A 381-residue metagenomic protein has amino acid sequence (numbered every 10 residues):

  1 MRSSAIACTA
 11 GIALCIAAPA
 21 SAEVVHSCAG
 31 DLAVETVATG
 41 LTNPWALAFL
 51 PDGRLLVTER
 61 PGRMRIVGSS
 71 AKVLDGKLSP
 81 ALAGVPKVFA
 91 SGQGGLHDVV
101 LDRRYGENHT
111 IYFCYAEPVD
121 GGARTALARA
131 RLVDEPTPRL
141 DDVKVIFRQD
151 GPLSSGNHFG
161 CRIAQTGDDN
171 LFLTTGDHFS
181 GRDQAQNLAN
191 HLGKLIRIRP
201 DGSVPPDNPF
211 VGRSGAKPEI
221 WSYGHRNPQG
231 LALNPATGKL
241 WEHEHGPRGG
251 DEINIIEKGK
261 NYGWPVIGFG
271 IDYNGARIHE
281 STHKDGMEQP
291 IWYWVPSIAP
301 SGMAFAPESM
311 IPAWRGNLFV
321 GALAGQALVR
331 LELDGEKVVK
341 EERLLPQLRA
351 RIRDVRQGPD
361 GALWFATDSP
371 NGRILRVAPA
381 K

Functional and structural regions predicted by a protein language model:
M1-T9: Bacterial N-terminal signal peptides that target proteins for export
A17-P19: N-terminal signal peptide c-region/cleavage motif recognized by signal peptidases
A22-R182, G230-L233, G238-G246, P296-D334 (+1 more regions): Acidic, Gly/Ser/Thr-rich repeat motifs that build Ca2+-stabilized beta-propeller blades
K77-G94, D142-F159, P200-W221, P265-V295 (+1 more regions): Surface-exposed loop and turn segments in beta-propeller and other repeat-based domains that flank or scaffold
A126-E135, L188-D201, I256-E257: Beta-propeller blade signature
L173-L192, G250-E252, I256: Short, conserved, GDST-rich strand-edge loop motifs in beta-rich repeat architectures
A189-I198, D207-A236: Loop-centered beta-sheet repeat module
H225, V338-P359: Conserved blade-ending motifs and adjacent loop-strand segments that build the rim/top face of beta-propeller domains
